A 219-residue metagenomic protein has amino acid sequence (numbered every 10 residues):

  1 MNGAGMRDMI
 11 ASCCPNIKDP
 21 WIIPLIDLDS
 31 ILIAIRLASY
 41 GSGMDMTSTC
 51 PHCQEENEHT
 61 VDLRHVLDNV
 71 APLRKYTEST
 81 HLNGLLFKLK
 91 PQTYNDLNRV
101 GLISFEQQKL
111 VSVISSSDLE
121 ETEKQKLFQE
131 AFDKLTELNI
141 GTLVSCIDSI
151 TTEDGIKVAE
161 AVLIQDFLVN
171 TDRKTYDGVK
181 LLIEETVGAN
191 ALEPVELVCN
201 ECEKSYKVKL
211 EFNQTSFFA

Functional and structural regions predicted by a protein language model:
M1-A219: Long C-terminal interaction/binding lobes of large macromolecular proteins
